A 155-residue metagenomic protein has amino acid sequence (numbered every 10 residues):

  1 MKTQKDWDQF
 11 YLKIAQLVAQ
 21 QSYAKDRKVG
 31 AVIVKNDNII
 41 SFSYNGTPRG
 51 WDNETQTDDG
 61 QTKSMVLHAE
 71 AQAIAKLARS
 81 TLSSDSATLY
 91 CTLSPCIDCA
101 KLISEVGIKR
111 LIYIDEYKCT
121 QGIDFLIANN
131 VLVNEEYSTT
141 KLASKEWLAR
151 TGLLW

Functional and structural regions predicted by a protein language model:
M1-W155: Zinc-dependent deaminase catalytic domain
